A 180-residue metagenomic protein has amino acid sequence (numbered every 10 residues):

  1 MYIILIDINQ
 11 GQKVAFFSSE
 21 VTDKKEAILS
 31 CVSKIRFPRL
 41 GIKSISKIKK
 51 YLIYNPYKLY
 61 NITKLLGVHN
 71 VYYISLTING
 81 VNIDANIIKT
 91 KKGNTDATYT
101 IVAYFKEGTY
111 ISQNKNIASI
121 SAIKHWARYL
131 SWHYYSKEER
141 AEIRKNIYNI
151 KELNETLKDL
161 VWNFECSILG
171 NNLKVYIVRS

Functional and structural regions predicted by a protein language model:
M1-V14, G93-T109: Short aromatic-glycine-(Arg/Gly/Cys) micro-motifs in beta-strand/loop hairpins
I3-I6, A27, C31, I87 (+3 more regions): Hydrophobic beta-strand residues in large extracellular and virion-surface proteins
Q10-K24, F105-A118: A short, exposed loop/beta-hairpin motif centered on an aromatic-Gly-Thr core
V14-F17, A97, W126-L130: Disordered, low-complexity tails and leader-like regions
D23-L40, I117-Y135: A short, charged, amphipathic alpha-helix used as a generic interaction element across diverse proteins
F37-N94, W132-S180: Short, mixed-charge low-complexity intrinsically disordered segments
